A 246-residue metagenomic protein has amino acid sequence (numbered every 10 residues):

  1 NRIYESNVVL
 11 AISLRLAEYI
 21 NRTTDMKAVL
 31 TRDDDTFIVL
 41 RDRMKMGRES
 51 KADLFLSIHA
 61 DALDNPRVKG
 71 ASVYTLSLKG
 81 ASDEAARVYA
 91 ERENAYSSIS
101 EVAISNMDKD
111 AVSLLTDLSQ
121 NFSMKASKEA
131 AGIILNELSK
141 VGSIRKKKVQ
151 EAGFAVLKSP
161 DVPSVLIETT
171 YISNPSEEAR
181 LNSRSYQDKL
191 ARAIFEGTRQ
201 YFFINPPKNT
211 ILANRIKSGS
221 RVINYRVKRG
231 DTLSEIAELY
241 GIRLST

Functional and structural regions predicted by a protein language model:
N1-S105, Q120-G132: Catalytic-core regions of hydrolytic enzymes
I3, L54, D64, L115-I211 (+2 more regions): Active-site-adjacent mobile loop/cap segments within catalytic or ligand-binding domains
T31, L76, E168-T170, I236: Generic beta-strand/beta-sheet core signal
R32, H59, T169, S185 (+1 more regions): Active-site proximal loops enriched in glycine and acidic residues that flank catalytic Cys/His/Asp and coordinate
V102-A111, L166, L212-I216: Flexible hinge/switch segments at interdomain interfaces of large molecular machines
I216-T246: Primarily a LysM-type cell-wall glycan-binding module
